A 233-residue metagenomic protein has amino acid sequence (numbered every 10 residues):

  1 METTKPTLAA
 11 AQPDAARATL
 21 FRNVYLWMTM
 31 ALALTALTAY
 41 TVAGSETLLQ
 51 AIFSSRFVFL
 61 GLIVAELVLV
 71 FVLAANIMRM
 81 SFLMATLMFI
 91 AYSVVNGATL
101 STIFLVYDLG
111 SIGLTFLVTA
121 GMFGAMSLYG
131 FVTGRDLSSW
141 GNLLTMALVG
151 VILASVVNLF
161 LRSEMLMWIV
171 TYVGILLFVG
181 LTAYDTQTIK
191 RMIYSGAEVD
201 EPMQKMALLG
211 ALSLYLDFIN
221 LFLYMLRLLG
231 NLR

Functional and structural regions predicted by a protein language model:
M1-R233: A hydrophobic alpha-helical transmembrane-helix feature that marks the membrane cores and membrane-interface segments
